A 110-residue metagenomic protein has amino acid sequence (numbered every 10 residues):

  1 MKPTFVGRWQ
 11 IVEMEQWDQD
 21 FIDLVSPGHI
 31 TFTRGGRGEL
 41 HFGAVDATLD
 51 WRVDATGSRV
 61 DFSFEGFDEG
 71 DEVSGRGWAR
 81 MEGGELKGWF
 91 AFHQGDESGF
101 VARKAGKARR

Functional and structural regions predicted by a protein language model:
M1, F21-I30, G36: A beta-rich soluble binding module of mature secreted/lumenal proteins
M1-Q10, G106-R109: N-terminal helix-cap/turn-to-beta initiation motif at the start of protein domains
G7, G28, L86: Residue-level detector of short, conserved catalytic/binding motifs and their immediate flanks
V12-D20, G35-G95: Contiguous, well-ordered beta-strand patches that form the walls/edges of small beta-barrel/beta-sandwich domains
